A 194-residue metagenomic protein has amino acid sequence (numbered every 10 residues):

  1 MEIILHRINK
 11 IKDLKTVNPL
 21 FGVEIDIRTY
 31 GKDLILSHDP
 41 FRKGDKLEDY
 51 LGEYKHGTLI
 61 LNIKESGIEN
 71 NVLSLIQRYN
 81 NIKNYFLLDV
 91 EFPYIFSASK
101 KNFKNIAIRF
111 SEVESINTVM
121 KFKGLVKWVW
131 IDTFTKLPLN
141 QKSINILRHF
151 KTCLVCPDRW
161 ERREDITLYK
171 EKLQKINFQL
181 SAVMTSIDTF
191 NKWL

Functional and structural regions predicted by a protein language model:
M1-L194: Phosphate-group recognition and catalysis centered on beta-loop-alpha active-site segments
